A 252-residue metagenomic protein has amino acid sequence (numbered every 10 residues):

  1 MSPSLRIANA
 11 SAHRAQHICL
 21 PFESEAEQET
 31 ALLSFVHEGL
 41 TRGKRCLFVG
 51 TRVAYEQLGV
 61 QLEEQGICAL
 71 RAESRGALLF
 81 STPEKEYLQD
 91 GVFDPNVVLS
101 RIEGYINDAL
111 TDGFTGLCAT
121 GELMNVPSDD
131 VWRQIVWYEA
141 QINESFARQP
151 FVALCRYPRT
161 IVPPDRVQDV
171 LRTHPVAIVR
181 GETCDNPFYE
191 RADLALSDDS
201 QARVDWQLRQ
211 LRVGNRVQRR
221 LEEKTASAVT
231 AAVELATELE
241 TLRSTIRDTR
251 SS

Functional and structural regions predicted by a protein language model:
M1-S251: Non-catalytic regulatory/interaction regions at protein termini and inter-domain linkers
